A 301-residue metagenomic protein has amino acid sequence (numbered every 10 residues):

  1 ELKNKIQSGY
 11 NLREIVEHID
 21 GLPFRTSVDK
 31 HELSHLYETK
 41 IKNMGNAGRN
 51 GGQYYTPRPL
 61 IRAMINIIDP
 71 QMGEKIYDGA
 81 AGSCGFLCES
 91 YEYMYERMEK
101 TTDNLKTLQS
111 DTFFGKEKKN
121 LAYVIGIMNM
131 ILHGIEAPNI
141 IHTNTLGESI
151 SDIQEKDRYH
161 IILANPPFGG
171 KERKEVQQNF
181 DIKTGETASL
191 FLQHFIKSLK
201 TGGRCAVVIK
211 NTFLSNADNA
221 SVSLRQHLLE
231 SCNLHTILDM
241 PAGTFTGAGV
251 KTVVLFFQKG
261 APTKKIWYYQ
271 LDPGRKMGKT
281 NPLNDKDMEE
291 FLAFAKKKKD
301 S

Functional and structural regions predicted by a protein language model:
E1-M72, N139-E148, D239-A242, K264-D272 (+1 more regions): Non-catalytic, mostly N-terminal accessory regions of nucleic-acid modification and defense proteins
N4, S8, R25-D29, Q53 (+5 more regions): Generic alpha-helical structural element
Y10-E14, Y37-K42, E99-L105, F168-E172 (+2 more regions): Short amphipathic alpha-helical segments, especially helix-boundary/capping motifs
S27-K30, T107, D218, G249: Non-catalytic, surface-exposed connector residues within folded enzymatic/regulatory domains
G51-A164, G169-K171, V176, K183-G185 (+4 more regions): Conserved S-adenosyl-L-methionine
H142, I153-S301: A conserved structural/catalytic subdomain of Rossmann-like adenosyl-cofactor enzymes
